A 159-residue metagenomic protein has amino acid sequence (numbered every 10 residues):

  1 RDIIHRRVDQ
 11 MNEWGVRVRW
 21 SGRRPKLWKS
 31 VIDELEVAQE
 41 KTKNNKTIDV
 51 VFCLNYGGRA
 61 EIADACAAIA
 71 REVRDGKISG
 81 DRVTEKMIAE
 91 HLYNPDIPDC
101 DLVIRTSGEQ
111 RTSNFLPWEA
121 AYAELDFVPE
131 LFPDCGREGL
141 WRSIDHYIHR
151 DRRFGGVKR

Functional and structural regions predicted by a protein language model:
R1-R159: Flexible, compositionally biased loop and terminal segments
